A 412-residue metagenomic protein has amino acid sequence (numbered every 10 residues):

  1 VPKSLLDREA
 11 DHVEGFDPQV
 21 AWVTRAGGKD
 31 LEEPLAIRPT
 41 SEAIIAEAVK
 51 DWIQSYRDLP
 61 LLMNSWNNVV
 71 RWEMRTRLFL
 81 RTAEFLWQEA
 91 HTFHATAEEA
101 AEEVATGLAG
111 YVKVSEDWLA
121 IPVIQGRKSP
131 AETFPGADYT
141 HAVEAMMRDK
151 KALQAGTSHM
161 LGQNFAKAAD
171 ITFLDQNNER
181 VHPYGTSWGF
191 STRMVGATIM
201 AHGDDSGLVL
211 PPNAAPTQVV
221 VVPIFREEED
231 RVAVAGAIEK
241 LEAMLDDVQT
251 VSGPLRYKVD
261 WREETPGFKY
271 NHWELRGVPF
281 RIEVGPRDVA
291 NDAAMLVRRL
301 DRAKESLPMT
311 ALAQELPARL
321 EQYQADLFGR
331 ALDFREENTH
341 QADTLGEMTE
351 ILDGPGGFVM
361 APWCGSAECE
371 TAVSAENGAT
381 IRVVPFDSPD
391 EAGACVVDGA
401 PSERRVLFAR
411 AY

Functional and structural regions predicted by a protein language model:
V1-Y412: NTP/phosphate- and nucleic-acid-binding module
